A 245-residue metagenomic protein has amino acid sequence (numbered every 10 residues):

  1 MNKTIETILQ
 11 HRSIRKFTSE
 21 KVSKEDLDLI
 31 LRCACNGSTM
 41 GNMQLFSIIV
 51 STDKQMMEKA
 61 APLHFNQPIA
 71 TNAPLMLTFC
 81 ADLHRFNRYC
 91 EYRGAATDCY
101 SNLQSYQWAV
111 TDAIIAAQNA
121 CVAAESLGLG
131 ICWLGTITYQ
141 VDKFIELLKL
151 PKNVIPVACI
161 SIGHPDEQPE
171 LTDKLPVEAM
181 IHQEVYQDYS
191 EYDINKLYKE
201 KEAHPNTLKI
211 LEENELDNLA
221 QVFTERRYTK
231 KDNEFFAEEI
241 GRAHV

Functional and structural regions predicted by a protein language model:
M1-R242: Acidic, surface-exposed loops and disordered segments
